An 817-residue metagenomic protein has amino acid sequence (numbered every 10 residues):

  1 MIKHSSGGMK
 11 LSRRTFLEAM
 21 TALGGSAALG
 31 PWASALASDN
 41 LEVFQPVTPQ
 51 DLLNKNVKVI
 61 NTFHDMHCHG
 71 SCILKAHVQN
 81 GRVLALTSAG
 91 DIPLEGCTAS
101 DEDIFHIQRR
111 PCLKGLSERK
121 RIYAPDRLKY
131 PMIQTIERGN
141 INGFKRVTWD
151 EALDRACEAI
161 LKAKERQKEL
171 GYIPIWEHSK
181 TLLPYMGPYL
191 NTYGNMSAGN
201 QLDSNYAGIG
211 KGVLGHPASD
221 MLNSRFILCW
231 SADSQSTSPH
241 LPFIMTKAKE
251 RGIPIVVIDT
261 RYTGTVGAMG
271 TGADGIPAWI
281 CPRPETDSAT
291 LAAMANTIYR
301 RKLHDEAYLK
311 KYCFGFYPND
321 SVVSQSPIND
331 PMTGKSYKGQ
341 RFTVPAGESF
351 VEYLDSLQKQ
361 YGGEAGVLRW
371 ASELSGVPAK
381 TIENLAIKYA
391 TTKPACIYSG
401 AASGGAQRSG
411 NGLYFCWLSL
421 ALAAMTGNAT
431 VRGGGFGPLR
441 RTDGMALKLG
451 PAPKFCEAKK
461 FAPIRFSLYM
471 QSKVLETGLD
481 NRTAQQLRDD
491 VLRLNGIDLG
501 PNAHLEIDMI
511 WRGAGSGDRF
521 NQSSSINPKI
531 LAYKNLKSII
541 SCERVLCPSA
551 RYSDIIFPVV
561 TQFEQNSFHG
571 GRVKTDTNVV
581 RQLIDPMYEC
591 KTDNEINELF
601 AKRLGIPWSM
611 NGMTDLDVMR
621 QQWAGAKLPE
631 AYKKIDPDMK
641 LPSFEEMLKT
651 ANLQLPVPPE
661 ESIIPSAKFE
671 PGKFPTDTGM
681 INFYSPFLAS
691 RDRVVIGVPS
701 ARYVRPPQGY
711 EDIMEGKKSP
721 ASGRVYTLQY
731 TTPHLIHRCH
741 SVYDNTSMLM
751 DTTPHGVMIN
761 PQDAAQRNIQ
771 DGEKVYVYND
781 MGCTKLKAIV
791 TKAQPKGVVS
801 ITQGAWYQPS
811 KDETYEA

Functional and structural regions predicted by a protein language model:
I2-L303, G315, P331-K335, Y353 (+4 more regions): N-terminal export/assembly segments and adjacent metallocofactor-ligating motifs of anaerobic energy-metabolism
E18, K58-I60, Q79, N223-C229 (+5 more regions): A cross-kingdom feature strongest in bacterial/archaeal respiratory oxidoreductases
W32, A85, N191, H304-Y308 (+10 more regions): Acidic/polar loop patches that form or flank catalytic/metal-binding clefts of enzymes that bind anionic ligands
L153-G171, P217-R225, Q360-G363, E383-Y398 (+1 more regions): Glycine-rich phosphate/diphosphate-binding loops that line cofactor/substrate pockets in enzymes
W176, Y312-F314, K388-Y389, S403 (+3 more regions): A glycine-rich phosphate-binding loop feature that marks nucleotide/adenosyl-phosphate handling sites
V266-T392: Long, well-ordered, tryptophan-enriched scaffold segments
L385, Y389-I497, S567, W608 (+1 more regions): A glycine-rich, hydrophobic/aromatic-adjacent loop/helix-cap motif
E589-L648: Long, C-terminal catalytic modules of enzymes
